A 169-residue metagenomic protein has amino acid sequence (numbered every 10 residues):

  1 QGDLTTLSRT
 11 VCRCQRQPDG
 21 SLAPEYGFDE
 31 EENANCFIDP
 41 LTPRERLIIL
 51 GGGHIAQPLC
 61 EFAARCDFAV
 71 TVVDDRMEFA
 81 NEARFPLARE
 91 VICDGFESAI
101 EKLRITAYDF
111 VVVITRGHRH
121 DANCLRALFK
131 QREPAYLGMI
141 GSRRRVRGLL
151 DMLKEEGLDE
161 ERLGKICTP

Functional and structural regions predicted by a protein language model:
Q1-D75, F79-I92, T106-D109: Segments forming oxygen-rich coordination pockets for charged ligands
E45, L50, I114-T115, G138-I140 (+1 more regions): Thr-Gly-centered strand-to-loop micro-motif
A56-Q57, D121-A122, V146: Short, well-ordered alpha-helical microsegments
C60-F62, R84-F85, R104-I105, N123-A127 (+1 more regions): Short amphipathic alpha-helical segments
V73, F110, T115-H118, R126-L153: ADP-ribose/adenylate-binding Rossmann-like module
D94-A99, R119: Conserved SAM/SAH-binding loop
E97-A107: Short amphipathic alpha-helix with an adjacent loop that forms part of the alpha/beta core around
S142-R143, E156-P169: Active-site capping/gating segments
